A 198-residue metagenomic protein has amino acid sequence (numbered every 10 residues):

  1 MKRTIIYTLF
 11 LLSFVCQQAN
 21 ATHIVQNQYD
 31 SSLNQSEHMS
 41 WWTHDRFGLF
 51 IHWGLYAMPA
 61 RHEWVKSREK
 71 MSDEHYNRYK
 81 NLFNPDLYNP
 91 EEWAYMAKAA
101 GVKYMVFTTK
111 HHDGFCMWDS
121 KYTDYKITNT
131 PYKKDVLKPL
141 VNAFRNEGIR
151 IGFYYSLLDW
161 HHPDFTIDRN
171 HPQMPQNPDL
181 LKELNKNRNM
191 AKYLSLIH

Functional and structural regions predicted by a protein language model:
M1-H23: Bacterial Sec-dependent N-terminal signal peptides
T22-I197: Mature catalytic domains of secreted/periplasmic carbohydrate-active enzymes
